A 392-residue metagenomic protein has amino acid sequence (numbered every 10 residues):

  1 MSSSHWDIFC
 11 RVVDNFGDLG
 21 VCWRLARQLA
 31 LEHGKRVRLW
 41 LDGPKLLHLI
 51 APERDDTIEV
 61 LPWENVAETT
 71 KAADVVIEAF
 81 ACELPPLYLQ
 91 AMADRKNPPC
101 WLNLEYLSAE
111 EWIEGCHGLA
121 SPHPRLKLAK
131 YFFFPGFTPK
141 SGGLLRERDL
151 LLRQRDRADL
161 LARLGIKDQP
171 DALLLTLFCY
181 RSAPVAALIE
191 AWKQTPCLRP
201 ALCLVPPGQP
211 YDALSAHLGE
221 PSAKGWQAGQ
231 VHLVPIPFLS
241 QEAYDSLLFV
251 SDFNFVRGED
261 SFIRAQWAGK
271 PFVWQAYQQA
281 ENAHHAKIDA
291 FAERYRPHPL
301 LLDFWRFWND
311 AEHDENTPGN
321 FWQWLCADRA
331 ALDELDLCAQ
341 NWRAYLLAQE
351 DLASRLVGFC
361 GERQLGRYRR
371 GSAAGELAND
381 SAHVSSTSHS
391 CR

Functional and structural regions predicted by a protein language model:
S2-W6: Extreme N-terminal starter segment of soluble prokaryotic enzymes
F9-K127, G208: Active-site and donor-binding regions of nucleotide-sugar-utilizing enzymes
F16, W23-A26, F238-K287: A donor-sugar binding/catalytic signature common to diverse glycosyltransferases and related nucleotide-sugar
D74, P99, L173, S251-D252: Conserved acidic residues
E105-A187: A nucleotide-sugar donor-handling region in carbohydrate enzymes
E147, P297-R392: C-terminal amphipathic helix plus adjacent low-complexity, charged tail appended to glycosyltransferase catalytic
K167-D245: Donor-nucleotide binding loops and adjacent catalytic segments primarily of GT-B fold Leloir glycosyltransferases
P271-N316: Nucleotide-sugar donor-binding patch of glycosyltransferase catalytic domains
